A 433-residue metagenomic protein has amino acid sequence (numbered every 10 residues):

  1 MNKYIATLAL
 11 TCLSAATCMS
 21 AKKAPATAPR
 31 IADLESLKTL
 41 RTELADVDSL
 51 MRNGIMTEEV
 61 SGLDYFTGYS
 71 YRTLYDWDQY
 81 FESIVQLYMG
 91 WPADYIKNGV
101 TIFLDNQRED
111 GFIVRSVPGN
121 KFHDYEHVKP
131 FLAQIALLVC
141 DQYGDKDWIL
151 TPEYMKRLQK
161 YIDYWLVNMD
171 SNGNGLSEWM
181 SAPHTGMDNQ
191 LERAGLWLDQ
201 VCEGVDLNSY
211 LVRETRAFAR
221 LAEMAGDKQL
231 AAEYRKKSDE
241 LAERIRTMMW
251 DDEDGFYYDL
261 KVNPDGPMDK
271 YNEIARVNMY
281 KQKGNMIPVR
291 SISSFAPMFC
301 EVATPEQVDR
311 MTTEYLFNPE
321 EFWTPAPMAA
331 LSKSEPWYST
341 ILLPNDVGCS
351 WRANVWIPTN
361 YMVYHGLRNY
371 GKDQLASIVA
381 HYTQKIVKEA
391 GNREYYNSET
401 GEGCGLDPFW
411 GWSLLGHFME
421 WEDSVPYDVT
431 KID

Functional and structural regions predicted by a protein language model:
M1-A24: Bacterial Sec-dependent N-terminal signal peptides
A24-A45, G54-E58, V167-S177, V212-Q307 (+1 more regions): Catalytic cores of carbohydrate-active enzymes
P25-R52, G90-W91, R108, Q142-V205 (+2 more regions): Active-site acid/base region of carbohydrate-active enzymes
S49-L74, I84: Asp/Glu-centered strand-loop micro-motifs enriched in Gly/Pro and often flanked by an aromatic residue
T67, V114-F131, K146, D163-K236 (+6 more regions): The feature captures the catalytic groove of carbohydrate-active enzymes
R72-Q79, S83-S181, G204-N208, V212 (+6 more regions): Aromatic-rich carbohydrate-recognition surfaces in CAZymes
L74-Y75, V128, L132-Q142, L260-V262 (+2 more regions): C-terminal capping/lid segments that line or modulate ligand- or cofactor-binding pockets
G111-F112, W323-P327, A390-Y395: Boundary/linker segments of alpha-helical solenoid repeat arrays
